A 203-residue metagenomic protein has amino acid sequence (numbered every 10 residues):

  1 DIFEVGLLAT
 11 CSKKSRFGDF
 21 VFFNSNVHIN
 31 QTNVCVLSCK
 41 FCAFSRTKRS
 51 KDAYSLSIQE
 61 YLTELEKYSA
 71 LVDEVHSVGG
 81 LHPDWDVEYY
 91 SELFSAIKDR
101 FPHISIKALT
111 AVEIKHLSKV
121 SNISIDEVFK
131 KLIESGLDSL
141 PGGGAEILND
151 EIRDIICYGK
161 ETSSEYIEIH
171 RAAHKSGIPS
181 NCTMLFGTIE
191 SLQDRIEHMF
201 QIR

Functional and structural regions predicted by a protein language model:
D1-E4: Long amphipathic alpha-helical segments
C11, S15-F17, V21-E60: Canonical Radical SAM [4Fe-4S] cluster-binding loop centered on the CxxxCxxC motif and its immediate flanking residues
R46-I202: Conserved Radical SAM active-site core
